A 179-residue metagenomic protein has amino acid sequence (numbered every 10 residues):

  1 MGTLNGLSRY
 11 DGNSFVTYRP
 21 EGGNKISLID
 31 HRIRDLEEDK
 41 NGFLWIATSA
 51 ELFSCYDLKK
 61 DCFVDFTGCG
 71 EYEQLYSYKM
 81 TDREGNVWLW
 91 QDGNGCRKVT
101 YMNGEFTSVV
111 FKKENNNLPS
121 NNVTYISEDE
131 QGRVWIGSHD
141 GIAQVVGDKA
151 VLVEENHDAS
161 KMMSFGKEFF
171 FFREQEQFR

Functional and structural regions predicted by a protein language model:
M1-R179: Carboxylate-rich, polar loop motifs that coordinate divalent cations or form catalytic acidic clusters
